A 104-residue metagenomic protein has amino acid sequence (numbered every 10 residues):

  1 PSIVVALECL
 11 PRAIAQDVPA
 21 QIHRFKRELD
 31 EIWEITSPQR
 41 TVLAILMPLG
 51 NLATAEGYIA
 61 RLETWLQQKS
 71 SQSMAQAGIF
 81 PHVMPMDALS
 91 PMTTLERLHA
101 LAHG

Functional and structural regions predicted by a protein language model:
I3-A6, E34, G78-H82: Conserved beta-strand cores of small sensory beta-sandwich domains that regulate signal transduction, primarily PAS/PAC
V4, P11-T54, T64, Q68-S73: Conserved helix-loop-beta segment at the catalytic/binding core of cyclic-nucleotide signaling proteins
P48-Q67, F80-G104: Catalytic-core segments of nucleotide cyclases and related cyclic-nucleotide turnover enzymes
